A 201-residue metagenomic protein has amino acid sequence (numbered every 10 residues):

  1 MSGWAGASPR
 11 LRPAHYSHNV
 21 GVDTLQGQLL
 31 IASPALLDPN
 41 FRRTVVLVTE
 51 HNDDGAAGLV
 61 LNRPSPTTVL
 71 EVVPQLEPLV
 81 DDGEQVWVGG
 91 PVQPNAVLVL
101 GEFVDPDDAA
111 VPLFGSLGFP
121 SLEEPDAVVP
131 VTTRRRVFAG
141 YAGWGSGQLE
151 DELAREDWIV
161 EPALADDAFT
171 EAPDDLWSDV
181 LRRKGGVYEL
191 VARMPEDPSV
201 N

Functional and structural regions predicted by a protein language model:
Y16-N201: A short aromatic-anchored loop/beta-hairpin motif
